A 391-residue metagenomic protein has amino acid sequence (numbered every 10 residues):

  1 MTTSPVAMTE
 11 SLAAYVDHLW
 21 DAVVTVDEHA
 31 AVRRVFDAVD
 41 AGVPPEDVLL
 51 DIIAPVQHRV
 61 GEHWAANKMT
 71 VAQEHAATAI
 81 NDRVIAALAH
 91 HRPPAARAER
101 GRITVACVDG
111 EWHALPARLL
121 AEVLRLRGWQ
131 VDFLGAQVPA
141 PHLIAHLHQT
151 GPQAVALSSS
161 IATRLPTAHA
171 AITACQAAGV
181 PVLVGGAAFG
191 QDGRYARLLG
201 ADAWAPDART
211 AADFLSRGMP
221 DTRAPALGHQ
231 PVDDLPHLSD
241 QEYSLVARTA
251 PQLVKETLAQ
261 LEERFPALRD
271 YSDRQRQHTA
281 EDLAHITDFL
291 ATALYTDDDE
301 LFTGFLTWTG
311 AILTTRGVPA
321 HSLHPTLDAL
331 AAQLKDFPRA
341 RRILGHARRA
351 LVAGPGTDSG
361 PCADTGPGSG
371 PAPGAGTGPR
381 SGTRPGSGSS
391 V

Functional and structural regions predicted by a protein language model:
M1-H91, L253-P325, L334-D336: Long amphipathic alpha-helical segments
T78-I103, A117, P152-A154: Accessory recognition modules or surfaces
A98-F133: Glycine-rich active-site/cofactor-binding loop and its immediate structural neighborhood
R125, F133, Q137-Y195: Cofactor-cradling patches in redox/metallo enzymes
Q130, G151-Q153, G200-D202: Glycine-enriched alpha-helix->loop->beta-strand junction motifs that scaffold or abut catalytic
A188-D240, S390: Peripheral docking tails and interdomain loops at the edges of cofactor- or intermediate-handling domains
R223-F265: Basic/polar, acidic-poor N-terminal "presequence/leader" segments that form or can form short amphipathic helices
R341-G370, G374, G378-V391: Short terminal or interdomain "cap/linker" segment that borders an active site or interface and mediates
